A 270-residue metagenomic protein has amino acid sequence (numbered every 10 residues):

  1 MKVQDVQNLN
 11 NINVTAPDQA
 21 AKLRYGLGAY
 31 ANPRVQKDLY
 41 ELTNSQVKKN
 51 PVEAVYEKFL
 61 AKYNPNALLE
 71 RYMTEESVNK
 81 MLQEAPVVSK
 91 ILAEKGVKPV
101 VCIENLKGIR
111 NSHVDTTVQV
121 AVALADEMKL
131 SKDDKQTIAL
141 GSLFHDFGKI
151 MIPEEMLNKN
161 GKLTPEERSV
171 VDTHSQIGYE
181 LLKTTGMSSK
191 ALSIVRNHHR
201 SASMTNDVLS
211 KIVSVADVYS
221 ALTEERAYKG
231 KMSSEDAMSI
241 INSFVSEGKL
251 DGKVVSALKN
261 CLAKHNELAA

Functional and structural regions predicted by a protein language model:
M1-Y30, R34-V35, L39-S45, A270: Non-Sec secretion/translocation targeting segments of pathogen effectors
P51-D172, L182-T185, K190: Acidic/His-rich, divalent-metal-binding segments that scaffold phosphate/diphosphate chemistry
A61, A269-A270: Intrinsically disordered, low-complexity segments enriched in small/polar and acidic residues
T117, T137-P153, K159, L163-V255: Alpha-helical scaffolding flanking metal-ion-dependent phosphate/phosphodiester catalytic sites
S256-N260: Short hydrophobic alpha-helical segments that form membrane-spanning helices or hydrophobic packing faces of helical
